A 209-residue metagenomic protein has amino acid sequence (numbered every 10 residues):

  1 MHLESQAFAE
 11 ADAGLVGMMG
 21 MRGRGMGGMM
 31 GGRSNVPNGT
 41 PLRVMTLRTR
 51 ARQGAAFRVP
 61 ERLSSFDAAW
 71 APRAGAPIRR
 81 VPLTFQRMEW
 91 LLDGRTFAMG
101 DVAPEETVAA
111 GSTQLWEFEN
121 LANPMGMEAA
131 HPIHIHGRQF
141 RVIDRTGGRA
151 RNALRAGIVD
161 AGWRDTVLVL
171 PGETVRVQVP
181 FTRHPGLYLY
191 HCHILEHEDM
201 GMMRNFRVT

Functional and structural regions predicted by a protein language model:
M1-H131, G137-F140, P180-L187, H191-T209: Extended terminal and domain-junction accessory segments
A103-T107, H131, G137-P185: Extracytoplasmic beta-sandwich strand-turn segments characteristic of Greek-key/jelly-roll folds
